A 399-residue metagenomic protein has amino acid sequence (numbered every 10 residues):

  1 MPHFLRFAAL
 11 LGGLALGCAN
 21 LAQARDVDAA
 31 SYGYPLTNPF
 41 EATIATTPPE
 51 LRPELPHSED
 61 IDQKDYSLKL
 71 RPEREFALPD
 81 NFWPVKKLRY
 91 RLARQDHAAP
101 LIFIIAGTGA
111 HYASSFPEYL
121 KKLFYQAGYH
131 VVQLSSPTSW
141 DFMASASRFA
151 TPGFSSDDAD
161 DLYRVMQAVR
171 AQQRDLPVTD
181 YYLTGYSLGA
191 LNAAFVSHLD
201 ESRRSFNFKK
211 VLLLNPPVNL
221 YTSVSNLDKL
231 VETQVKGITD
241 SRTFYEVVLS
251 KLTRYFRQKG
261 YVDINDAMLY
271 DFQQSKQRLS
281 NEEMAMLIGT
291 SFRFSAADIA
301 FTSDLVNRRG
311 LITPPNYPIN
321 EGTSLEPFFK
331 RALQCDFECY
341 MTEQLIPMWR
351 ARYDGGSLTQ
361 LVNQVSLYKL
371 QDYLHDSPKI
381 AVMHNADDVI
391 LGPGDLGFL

Functional and structural regions predicted by a protein language model:
A29-H97: N-terminal cap/lid segment of alpha/beta-hydrolase-fold proteins
A93-W140, P393: Short, surface-exposed "cap/lid" segments of acyl-processing enzymes
T151-Q173: Alpha/beta-hydrolase active-site loop
T184-A193: Gly/Ala-rich beta-loop-alpha elbow adjacent to hydrolase catalytic centers
L199-T323: Alpha/beta-hydrolase-fold enzymes
A351-D372: Active-site nucleophile elbow and catalytic-triad environment of alpha/beta-hydrolase enzymes
V362, V389-D395: Conserved alpha/beta-hydrolase "acid-adjacent" motif
D376, V382-H384: Short beta-strand/loop motif that positions the catalytic acidic residue of the alpha/beta-hydrolase fold
